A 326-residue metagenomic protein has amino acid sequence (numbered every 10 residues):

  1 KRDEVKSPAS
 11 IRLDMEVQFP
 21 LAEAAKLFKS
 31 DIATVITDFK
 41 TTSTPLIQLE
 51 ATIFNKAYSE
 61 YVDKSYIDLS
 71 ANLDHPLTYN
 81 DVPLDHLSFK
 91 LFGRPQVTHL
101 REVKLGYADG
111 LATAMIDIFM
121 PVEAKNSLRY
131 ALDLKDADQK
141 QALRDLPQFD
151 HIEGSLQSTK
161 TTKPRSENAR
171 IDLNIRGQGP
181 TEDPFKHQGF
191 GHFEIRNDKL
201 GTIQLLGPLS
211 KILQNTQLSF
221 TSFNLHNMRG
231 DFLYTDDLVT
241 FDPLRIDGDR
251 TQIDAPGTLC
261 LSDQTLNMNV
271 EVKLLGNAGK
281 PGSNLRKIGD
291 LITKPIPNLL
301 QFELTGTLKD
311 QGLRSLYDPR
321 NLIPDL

Functional and structural regions predicted by a protein language model:
K1-K64, N72-N168, N174-E182, K211-T216 (+3 more regions): Acidic, Ser/Thr- and Pro/Gly-rich intrinsically disordered regions that function as phosphorylation-regulated
D3, S65, V82, L87 (+6 more regions): Generic beta-strand hydrophobic packing signal
P20, P121, A137, D198 (+3 more regions): Short coil/turn motifs at secondary-structure junctions
K56, F149-H151, S155, P164 (+4 more regions): Extended terminal
S65-I67, L73, L87, R94 (+4 more regions): Repetitive beta-strand solenoid architecture
V82, E102, L143, Q204 (+3 more regions): Generic domain-boundary/flexible-linker signal
N197-Q204: Secretory-pathway/luminal and periplasmic proteins that interact with or process carbohydrate-rich
